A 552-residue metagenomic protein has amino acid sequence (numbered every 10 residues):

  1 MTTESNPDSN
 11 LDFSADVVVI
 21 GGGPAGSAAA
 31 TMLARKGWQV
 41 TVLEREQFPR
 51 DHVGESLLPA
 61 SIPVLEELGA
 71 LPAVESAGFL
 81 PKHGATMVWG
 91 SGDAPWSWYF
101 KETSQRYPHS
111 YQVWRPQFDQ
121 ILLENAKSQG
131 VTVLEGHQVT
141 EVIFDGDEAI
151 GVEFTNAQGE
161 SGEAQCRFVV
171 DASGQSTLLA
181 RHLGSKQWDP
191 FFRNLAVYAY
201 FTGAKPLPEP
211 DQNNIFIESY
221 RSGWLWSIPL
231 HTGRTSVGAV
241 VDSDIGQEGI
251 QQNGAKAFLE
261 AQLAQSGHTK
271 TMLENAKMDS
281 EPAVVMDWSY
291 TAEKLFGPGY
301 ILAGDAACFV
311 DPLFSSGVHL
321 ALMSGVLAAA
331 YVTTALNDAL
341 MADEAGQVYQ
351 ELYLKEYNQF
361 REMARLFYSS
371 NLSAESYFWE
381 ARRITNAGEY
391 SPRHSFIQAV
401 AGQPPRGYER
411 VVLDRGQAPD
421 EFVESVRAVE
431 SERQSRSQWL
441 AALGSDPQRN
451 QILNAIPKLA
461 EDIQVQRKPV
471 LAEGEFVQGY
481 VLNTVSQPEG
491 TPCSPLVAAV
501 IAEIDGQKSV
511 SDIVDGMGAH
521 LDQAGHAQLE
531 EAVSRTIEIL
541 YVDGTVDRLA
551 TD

Functional and structural regions predicted by a protein language model:
N10-G23: Beta1/beta-strand and adjacent pyrophosphate-binding region of the FAD-binding site in flavoprotein oxidoreductases
A34-V53: Glycine-rich FAD pyrophosphate-binding loop
H52-G92: N-terminal FAD cofactor-binding segment of flavoenzymes
T103-E124, Q247-G254: Short beta-strand to alpha-helix junction loop
N125-T269: Predominantly flavin-linked oxidoreductase catalytic cores and closely associated redox partners
E141, V152-F154, T484-D552: Long, charge-rich, low-complexity alpha-helical segments
Q247-Y331, A335-N337, M341-R365, N371-S373: FAD/FMN-dependent oxidoreductases across multiple families
T333-S435: C-terminal helical "tail/cap" subdomain of flavin- and related membrane-associated enzymes
